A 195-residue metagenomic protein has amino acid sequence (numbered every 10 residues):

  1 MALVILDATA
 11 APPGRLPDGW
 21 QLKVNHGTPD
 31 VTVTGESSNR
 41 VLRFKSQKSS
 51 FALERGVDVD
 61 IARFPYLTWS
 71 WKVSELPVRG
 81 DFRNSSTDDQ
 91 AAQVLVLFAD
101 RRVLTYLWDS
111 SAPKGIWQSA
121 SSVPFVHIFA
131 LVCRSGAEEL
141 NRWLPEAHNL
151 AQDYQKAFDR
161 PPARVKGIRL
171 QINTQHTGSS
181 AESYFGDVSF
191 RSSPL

Functional and structural regions predicted by a protein language model:
M1-V24: Extracellular carbohydrate-recognition regions
A8, I168, D187-F190: Extracellular beta-strand elements of beta-rich domains used for carbohydrate recognition/degradation or cell-matrix
P29-A52: Short carbohydrate-recognition loop motifs
G56-L67, A137-L140: Extracellular/lumenal carbohydrate-interaction signature centered on repeated Trp-anchored short motifs
S70-L76, A99, A151, N173: Solvent-exposed strand-to-loop "edge" motifs in beta-rich extracellular domains
T87-I128: Extracellular/luminal beta-rich ligand-recognition and adhesion surfaces characterized by aromatic-Gly/Pro-enriched
D89-A92, V126-G136, L140-E182: Extracellular beta-strand ligand-recognition surfaces/modules
V94-V96, E182-S193: Exposed low-complexity, polar/acidic, P/S/T/G-rich flexible segments that act as propeptides, protease-susceptible
